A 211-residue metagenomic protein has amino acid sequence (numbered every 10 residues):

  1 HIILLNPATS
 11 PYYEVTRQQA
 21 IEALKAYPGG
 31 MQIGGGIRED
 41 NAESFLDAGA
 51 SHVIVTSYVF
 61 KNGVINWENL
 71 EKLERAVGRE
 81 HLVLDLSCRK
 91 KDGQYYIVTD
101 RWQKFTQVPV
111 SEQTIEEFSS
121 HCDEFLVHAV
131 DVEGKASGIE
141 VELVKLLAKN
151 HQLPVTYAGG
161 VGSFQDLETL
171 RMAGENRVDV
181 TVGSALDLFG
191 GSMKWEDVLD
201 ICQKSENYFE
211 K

Functional and structural regions predicted by a protein language model:
H1-I3, I54-V55, V83-D85, L126 (+2 more regions): Conserved beta-strand positions in the central sheet of alpha/beta enzyme cores
H1-Q18, S57-G63, V127-A136: Glycine-rich, proline-tolerant flexible connector loops at the mouths of alpha/beta enzymes
L5, G36-R38, Y58-F60, S87-K91 (+4 more regions): Active-site beta-loop-alpha junctions enriched in small/polar residues
Y13, E43, I65-N66, Q94-V98 (+3 more regions): Short, well-ordered secondary-structure micro-motifs
Y13-I21, N66-E71, Q107-E112, S137-K145 (+1 more regions): Charged helix-capping and loop-helix junction motifs
Q19-H52, E142-V180: Catalytic cores of alpha/beta
L46-V132: Conserved anion-binding
I65-A76, L167-K211: C-terminal helical cap(s) of enzyme catalytic domains, especially alpha/beta-barrels
